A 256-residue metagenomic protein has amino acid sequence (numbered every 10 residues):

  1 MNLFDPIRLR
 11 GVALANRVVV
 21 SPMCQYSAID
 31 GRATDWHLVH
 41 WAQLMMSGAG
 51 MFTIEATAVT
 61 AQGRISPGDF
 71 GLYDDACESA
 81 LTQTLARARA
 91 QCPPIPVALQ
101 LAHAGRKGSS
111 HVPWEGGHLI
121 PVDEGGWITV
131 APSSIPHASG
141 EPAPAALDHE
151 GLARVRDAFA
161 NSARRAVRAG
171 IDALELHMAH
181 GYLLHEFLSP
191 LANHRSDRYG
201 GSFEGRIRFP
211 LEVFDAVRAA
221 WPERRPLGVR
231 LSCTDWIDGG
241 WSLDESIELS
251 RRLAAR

Functional and structural regions predicted by a protein language model:
M1-A104, H111, A143-P144, V155 (+1 more regions): N-terminal capping/small domains of soluble enzymes
G31, R156-A160, R165-V167, R198-E212 (+1 more regions): Active-site glycine- and acidic-residue-rich loops that bind and position anionic ligands or nucleotide-like cofactors
F52-E55, P94-L101, A169-L183, R224-L231: Short beta-strand segments at enzyme active-site cores
D69-P96, P190-L227, R252: Alpha-helix-loop-beta-strand connector modules within alpha/beta enzyme cores
L85-A88, G151-L174, P210-A216, A220: An active-site-proximal structural segment forming one wall of the substrate-binding cleft that immediately precedes
P93-P94, A102-A169: Non-globular sequence segments
H118-H137, A143, H194-L211, L249-R252: Acidic, His- and aromatic-enriched active-site or binding-groove loops in soluble protein domains that engage sugars
